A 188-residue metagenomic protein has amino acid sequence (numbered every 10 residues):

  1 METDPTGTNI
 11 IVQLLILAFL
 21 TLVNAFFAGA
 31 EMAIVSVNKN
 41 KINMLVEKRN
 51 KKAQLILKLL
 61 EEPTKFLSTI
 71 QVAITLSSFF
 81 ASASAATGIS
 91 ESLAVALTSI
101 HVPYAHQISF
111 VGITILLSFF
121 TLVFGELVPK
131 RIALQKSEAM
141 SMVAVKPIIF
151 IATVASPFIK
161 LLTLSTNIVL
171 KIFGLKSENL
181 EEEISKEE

Functional and structural regions predicted by a protein language model:
M1-E188: Membrane-embedded alpha-helical segments of inner-membrane proteins
